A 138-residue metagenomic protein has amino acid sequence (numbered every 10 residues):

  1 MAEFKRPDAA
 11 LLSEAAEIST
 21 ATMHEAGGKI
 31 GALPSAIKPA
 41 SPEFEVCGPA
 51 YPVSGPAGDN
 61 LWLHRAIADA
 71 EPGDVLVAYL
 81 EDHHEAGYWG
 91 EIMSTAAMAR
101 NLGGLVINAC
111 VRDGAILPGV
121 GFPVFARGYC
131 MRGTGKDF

Functional and structural regions predicted by a protein language model:
M1-F138: Feature captures the catalytic cores and cofactor-binding loops of soluble hydro-lyases/lyases that act on carboxylate
